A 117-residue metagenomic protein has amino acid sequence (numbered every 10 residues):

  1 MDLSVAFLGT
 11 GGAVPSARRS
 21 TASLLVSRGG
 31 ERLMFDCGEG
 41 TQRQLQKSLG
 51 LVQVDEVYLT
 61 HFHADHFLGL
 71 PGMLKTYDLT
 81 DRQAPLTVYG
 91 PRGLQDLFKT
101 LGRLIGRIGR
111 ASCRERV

Functional and structural regions predicted by a protein language model:
M1-R114: Binuclear metal-dependent hydrolase catalytic cores
